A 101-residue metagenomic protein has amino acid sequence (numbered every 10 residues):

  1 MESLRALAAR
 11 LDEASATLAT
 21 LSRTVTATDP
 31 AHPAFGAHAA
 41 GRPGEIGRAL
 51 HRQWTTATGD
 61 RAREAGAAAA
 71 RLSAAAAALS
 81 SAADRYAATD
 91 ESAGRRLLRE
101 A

Functional and structural regions predicted by a protein language model:
M1-A101: N-terminal secretion-targeting helices of virulence/extracellular proteins, encompassing both classical Sec signal
